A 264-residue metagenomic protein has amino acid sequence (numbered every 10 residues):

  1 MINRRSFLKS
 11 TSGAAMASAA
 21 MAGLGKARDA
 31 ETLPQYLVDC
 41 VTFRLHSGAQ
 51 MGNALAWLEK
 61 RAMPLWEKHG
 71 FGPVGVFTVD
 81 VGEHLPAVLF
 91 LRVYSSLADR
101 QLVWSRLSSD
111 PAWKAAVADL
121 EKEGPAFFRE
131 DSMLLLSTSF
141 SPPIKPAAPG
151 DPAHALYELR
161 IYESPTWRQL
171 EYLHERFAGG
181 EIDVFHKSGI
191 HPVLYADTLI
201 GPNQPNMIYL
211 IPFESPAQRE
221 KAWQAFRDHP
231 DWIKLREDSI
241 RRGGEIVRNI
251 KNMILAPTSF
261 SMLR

Functional and structural regions predicted by a protein language model:
M1-A15: N-terminal secretory signal peptides and thylakoid transit peptides that target proteins across membranes
A22-C40, H46: C-terminal segment of N-terminal export signals and the immediately downstream linker at the start of the mature
L24-T32, M63-L89, S95, G179-I208 (+1 more regions): Short, glycine- and small/hydrophobic-rich beta-strand elements in well-ordered beta-sheets
E31-Y36, K68, M133-A153, M262-R264: Compositionally biased P/S/T/G-rich terminal and signal peptide-adjacent segments that lie outside catalytic cores
Y36-F43, A54, L65-W66, A87-Y94 (+6 more regions): Short, structured motif recognition centered on aromatic/hydrophobic residues
R44, G48, S137-P216: Surface-exposed interaction/gating patches
R44-G52, R61-L65, F77-P149, F213-R248 (+1 more regions): Hydrophobic, ordered structural segments
W57-L58: Post-signal-peptide, soluble extracytosolic/periplasmic N-terminal scaffold domains of envelope/secretory systems
